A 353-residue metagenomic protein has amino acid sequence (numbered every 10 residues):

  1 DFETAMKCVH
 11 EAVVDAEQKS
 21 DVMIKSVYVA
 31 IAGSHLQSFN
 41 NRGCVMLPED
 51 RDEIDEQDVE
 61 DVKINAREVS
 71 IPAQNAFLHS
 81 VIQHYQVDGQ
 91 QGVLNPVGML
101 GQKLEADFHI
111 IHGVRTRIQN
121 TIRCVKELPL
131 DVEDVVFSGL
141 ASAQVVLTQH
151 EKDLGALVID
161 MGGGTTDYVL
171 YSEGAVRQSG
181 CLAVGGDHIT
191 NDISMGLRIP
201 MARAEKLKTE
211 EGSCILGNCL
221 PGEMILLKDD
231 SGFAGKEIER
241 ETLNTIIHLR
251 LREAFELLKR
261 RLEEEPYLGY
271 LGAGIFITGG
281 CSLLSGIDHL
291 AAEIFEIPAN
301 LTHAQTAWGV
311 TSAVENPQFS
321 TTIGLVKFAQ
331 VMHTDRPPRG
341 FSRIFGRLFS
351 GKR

Functional and structural regions predicted by a protein language model:
D1-V158, A175-R177, G186, L197-I246 (+7 more regions): Nucleotide/phosphate-binding catalytic cleft detector across ATP-hydrolyzing and phosphate-transferring enzymes
I31-G33, V158-T165, Y171-G174, A183-D187 (+1 more regions): A short acidic Gly-Thr/Ser loop motif
V145, A273-G280: A short beta-alpha structural unit
D160, E253, R260, L284-I294: Extended, folded domain segments that form the structural surfaces/walls around functional sites
M161-T165, V169, A291-Q305: Acidic-glycine-rich active-site phosphate/pyrophosphate-binding loop
S179-C181: Residue-level detector of high-confidence beta-strand sites
L258, I277, L325: Hydrophobic, well-ordered secondary-structure elements that form the walls of internal hydrophobic environments
